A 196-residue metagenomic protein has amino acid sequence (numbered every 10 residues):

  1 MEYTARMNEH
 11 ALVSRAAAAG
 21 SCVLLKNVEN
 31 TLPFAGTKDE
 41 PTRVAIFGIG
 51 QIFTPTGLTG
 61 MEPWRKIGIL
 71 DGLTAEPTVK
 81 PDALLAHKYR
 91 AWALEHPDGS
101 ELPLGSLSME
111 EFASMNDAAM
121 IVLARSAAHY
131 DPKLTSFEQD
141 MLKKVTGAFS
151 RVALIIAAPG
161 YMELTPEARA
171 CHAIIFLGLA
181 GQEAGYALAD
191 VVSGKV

Functional and structural regions predicted by a protein language model:
Y3-V196: C-terminal non-catalytic regions of proteins with extracellular/luminal or membrane-system context
